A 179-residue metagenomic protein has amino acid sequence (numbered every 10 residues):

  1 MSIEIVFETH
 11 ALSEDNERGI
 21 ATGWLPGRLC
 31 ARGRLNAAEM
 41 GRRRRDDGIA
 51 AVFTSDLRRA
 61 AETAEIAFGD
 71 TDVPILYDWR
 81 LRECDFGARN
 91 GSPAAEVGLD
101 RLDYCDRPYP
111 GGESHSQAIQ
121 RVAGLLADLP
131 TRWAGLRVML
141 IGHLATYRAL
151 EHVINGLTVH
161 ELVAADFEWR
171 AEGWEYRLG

Functional and structural regions predicted by a protein language model:
I3-T71, E113: Active-site-proximal alpha-helix that buttresses catalytic centers in soluble enzyme cores
I5, L136-L144: Generic beta-sheet signal
V6, F53, L76-D78, R177: General small-molecule cofactor/ligand-binding pocket signal
E17-I20, G87-G91, H152-V153: Short aromatic-enriched loop/helix-cap "lid" or pocket-rim segments at secondary-structure transitions that line
G27, A67-G124, V163: Phosphate-handling substructures
R45-G48, L129-L136: Glycine-rich phosphate-binding loop signature in dinucleotide/nucleotide-binding domains
T54-S55, Q120, I141-G142: Short beta-strand scaffold positions
N155-G179: Domain-level recognition of soluble alpha/beta enzyme cores, biased toward histidine phosphatases/phosphomutases
